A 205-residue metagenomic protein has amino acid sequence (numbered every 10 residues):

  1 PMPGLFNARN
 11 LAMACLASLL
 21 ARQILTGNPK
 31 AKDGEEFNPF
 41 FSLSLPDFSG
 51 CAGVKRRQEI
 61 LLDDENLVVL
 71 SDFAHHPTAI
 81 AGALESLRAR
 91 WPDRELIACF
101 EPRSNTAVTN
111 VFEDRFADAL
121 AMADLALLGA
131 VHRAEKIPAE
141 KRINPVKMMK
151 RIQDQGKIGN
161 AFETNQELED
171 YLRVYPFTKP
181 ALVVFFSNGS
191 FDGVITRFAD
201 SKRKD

Functional and structural regions predicted by a protein language model:
G4-D205: ATP-dependent carboxylate-amine ligase
